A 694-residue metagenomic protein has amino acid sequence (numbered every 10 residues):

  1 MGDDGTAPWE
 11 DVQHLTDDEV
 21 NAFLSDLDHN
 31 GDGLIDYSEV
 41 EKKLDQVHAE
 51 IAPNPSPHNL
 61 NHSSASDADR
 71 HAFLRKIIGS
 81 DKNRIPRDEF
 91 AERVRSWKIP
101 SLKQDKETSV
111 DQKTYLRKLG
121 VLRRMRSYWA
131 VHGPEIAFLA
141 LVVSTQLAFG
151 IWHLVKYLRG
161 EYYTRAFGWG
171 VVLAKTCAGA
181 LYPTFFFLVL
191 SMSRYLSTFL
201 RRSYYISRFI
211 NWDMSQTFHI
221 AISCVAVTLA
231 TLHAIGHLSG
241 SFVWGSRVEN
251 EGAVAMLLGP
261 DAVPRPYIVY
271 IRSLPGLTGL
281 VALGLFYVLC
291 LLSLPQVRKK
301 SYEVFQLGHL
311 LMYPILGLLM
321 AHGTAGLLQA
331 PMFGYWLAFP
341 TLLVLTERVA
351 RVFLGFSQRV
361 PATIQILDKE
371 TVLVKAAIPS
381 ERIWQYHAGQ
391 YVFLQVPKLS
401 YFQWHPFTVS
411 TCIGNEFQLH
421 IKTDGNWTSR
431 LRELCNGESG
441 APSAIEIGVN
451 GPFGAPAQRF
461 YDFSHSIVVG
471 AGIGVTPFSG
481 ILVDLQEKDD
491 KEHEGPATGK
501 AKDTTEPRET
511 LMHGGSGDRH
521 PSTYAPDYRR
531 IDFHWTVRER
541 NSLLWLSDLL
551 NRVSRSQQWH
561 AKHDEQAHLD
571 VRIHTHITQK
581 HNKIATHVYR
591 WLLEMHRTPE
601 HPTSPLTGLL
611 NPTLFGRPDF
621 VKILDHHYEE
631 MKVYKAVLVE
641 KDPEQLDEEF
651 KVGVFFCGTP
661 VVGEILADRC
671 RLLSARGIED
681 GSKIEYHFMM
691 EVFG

Functional and structural regions predicted by a protein language model:
M1-P8, A22-L24, I35-S64, F73 (+1 more regions): Amphipathic regulatory helices of Ca2+-sensor modules
D3-A7, T108-R117, T363-E381, G495-R519 (+3 more regions): Non-transmembrane, juxtamembrane loop and terminal tail segments of multi-pass eukaryotic membrane proteins
P8, R265-I268, L311-M320, L342-L394 (+2 more regions): Membrane-proximal cytosolic interface modules of multi-pass membrane proteins
D28-N30, I78-S80: Acidic, divalent-cation-chelating loop motifs in proteins
K76, L419, D424-T428, E433-P442 (+2 more regions): Reductase modules of NAD(P)H-dependent flavoproteins
K118-F353: Membrane-embedded alpha-helical bundles of multi-pass integral membrane proteins
Q216-G240, A471-T504, R508, P521-H534 (+1 more regions): Classical protein tyrosine phosphatase
T363-A444, H534-R538: Ferredoxin-reductase
